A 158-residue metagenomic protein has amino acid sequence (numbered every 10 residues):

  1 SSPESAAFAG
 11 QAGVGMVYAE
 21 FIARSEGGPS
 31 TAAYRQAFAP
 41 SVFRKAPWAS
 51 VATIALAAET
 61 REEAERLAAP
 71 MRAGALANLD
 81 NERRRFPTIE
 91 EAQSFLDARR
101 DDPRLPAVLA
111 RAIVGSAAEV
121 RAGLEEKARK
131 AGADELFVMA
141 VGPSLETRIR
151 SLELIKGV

Functional and structural regions predicted by a protein language model:
S2-A6, R24, R61, A117 (+1 more regions): Residues at or immediately preceding the N-termini of alpha-helices
S2-S25, S30-T31: A conserved active-site cap/scaffold subdomain adjacent to cofactor or substrate pockets
V14-A19, P47-I54, D134-M139: Hydrophobic faces of well-ordered beta-strands that scaffold small-molecule active sites in alpha/beta enzyme cores
F21-I22, M139-T147: Glycine-rich, proline-tolerant flexible connector loops at the mouths of alpha/beta enzymes
E26-G132: An alpha-helical appendage that flanks or caps ligand/catalytic pockets
P29-A37, L145-V158: C-terminal helical cap(s) of enzyme catalytic domains, especially alpha/beta-barrels
